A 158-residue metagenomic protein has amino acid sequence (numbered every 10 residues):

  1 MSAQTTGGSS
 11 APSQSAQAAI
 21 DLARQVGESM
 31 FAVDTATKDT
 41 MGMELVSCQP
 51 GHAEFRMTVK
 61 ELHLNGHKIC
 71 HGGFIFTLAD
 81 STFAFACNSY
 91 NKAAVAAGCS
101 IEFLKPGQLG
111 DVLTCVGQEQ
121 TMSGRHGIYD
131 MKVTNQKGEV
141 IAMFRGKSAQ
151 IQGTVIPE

Functional and structural regions predicted by a protein language model:
M1-E158: Terminal targeting signals and extreme-terminal segments of soluble enzymes
